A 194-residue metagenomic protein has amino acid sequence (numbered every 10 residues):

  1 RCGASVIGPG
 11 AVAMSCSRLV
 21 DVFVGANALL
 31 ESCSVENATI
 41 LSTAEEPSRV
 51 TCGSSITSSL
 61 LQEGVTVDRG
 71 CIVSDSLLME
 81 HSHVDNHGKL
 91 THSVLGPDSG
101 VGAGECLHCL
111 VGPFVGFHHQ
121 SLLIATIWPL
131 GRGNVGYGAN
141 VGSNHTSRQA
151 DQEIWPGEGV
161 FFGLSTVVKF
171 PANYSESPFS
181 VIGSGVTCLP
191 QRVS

Functional and structural regions predicted by a protein language model:
R1-S5, P9-G10, N27, R192-S194: Terminal amphipathic alpha-helical/low-complexity segments used for targeting or macromolecular assembly
A4, D21-V22, N37: Long, low-complexity intrinsically disordered regions enriched in small/polar and proline/glycine residues
A11-S15, L19, V24: Catalytic cores of nucleotide-enabled group-transfer and carboxylate-activating enzymes in metabolic and assembly-line
L30-D75, M79-S194: Glycine-rich hexapeptide-repeat left-handed beta-helix
